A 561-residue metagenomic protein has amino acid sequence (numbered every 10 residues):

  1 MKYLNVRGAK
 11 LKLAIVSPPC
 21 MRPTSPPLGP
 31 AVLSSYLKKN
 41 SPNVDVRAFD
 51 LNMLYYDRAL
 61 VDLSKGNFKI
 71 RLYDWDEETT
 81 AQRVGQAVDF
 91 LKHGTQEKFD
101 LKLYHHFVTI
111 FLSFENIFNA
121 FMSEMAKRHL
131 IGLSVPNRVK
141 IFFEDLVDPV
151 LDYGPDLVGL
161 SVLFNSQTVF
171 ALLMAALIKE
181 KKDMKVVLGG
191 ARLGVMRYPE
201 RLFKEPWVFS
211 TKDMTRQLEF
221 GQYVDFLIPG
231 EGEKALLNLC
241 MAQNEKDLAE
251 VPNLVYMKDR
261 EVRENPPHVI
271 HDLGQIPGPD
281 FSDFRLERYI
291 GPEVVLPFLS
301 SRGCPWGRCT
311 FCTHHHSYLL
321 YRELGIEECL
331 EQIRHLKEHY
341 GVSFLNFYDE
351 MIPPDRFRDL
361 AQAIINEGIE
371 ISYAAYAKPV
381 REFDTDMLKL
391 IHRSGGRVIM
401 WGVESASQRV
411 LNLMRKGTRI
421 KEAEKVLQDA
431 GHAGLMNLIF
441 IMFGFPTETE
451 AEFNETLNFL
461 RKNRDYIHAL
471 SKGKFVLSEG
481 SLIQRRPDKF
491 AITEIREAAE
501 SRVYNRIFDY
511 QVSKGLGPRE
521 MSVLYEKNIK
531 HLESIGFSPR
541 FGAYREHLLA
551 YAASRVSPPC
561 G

Functional and structural regions predicted by a protein language model:
L4-L11, M257-P297: N-terminal [4Fe-4S]-dependent radical SAM core
A9-K12, C20-R58, E115-P266: Glycine-rich beta-alpha loop elements in corrinoid/cobalamin-binding modules across cobalamin-dependent enzymes
L11, L54-D62, G66-P155, E180 (+6 more regions): Conserved Radical SAM active-site core
L13-C20, L157, V187-L188, V195 (+4 more regions): Conserved SAM/AdoMet-binding glycine-rich loop
A14-V16, P23-T24, V32, F49 (+3 more regions): C-terminal accessory regions of radical SAM enzymes
L37, L254, C304, F347 (+2 more regions): Conserved, mostly hydrophobic/aromatic
R201-L236, L390-I399, E455-L477: Structural recognition of alpha->loop->beta junctions
G291-E327: Canonical Radical SAM [4Fe-4S] cluster-binding loop centered on the CxxxCxxC motif and its immediate flanking residues
